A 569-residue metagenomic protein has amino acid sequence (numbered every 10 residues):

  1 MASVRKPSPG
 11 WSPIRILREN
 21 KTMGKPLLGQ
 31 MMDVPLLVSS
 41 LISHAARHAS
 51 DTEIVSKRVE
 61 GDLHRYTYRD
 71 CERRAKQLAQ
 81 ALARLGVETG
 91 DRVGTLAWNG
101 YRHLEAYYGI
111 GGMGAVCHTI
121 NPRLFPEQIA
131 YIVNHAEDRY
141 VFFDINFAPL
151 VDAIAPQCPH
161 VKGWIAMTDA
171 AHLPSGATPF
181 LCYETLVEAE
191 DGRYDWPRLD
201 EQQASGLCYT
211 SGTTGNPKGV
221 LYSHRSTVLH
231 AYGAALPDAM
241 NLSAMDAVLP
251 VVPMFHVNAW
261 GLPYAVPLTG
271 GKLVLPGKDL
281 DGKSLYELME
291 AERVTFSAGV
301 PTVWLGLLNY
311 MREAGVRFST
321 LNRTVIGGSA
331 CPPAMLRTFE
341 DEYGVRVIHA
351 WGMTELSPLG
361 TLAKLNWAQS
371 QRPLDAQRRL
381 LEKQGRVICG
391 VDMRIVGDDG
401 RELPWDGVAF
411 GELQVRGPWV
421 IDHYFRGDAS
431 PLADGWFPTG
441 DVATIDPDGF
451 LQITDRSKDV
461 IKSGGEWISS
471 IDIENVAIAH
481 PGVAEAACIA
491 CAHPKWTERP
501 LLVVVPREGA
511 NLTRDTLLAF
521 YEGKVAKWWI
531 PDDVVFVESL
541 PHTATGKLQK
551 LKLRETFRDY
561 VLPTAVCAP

Functional and structural regions predicted by a protein language model:
L41-T67, H172-P174: AMP-dependent adenylate-forming
I54-G100, L104-Y108, F125-A130, C182-T185: Conserved AMP-binding/adenylate-forming core of the ANL superfamily
L82-V87, E190-Q202, L207-L249, G261 (+1 more regions): Conserved adenylate-forming
R84-L85, G112-E188, E508-A510: Structural core segment of the AMP-binding/adenylate-forming
L124, A130, V141-F143, S297 (+7 more regions): AMP-binding/adenylate-forming catalytic core of the ANL superfamily
V228-A247, F255-T295, Y310-M311, T361: Conserved AMP-binding/adenylation subdomain of ANL enzymes
L268, A291-G299, L308-R379, D392 (+1 more regions): Gly/Ser/Thr-rich phosphate-binding loop
R386-Q414, P447-D448, A510-R514, Q549: Conserved beta-loop-beta connector loops within the AMP-binding
